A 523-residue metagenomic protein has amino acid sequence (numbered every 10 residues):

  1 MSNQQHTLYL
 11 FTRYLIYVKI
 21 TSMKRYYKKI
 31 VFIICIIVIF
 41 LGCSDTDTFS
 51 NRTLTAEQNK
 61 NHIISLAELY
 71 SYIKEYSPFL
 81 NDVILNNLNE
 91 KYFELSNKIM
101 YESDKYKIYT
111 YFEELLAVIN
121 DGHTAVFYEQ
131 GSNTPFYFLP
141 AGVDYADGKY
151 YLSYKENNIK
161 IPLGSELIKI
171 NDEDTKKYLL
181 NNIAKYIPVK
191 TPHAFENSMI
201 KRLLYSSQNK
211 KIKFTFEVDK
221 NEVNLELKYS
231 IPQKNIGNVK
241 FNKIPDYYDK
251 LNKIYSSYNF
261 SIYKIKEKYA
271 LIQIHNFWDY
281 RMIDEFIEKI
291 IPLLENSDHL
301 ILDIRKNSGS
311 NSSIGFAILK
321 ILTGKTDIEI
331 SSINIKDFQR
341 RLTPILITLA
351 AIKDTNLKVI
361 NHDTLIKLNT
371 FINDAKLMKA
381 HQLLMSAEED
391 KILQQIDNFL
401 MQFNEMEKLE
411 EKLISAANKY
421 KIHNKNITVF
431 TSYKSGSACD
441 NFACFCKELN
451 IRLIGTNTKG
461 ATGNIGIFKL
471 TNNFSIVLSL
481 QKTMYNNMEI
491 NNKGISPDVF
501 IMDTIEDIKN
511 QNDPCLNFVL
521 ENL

Functional and structural regions predicted by a protein language model:
Q5-H6: Cationic, low-complexity basic patches in intrinsically disordered or flexible, solvent-exposed regions
K24-V31: Bacterial N-terminal signal peptides that target proteins for export
I33-I36: Gram-negative bacterial Sec-dependent N-terminal signal peptides
S44-D337, L342-T355, N426, N441 (+6 more regions): Flexible, low-complexity junctional segments that flank or bridge functional domains
N311-K509: Conserved acidic, small-residue-rich alpha-beta core segments centered on
